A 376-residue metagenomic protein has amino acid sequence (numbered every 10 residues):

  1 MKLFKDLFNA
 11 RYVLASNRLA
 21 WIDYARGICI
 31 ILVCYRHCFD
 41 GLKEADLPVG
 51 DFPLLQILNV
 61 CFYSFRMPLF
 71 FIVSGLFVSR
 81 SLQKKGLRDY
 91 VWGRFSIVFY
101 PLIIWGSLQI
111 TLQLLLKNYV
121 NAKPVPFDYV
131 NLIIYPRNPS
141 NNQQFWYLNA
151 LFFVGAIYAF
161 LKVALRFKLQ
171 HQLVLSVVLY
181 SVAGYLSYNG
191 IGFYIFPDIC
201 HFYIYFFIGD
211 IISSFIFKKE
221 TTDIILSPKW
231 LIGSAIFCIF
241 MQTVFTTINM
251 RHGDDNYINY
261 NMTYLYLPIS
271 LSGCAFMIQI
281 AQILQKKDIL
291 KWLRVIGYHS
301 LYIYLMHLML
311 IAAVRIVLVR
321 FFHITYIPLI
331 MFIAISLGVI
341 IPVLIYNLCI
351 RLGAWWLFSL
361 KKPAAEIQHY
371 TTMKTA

Functional and structural regions predicted by a protein language model:
M1-L179, F321-A376: Membrane-cytosol interface segments of multi-pass membrane proteins, especially ER/Golgi lipid-handling enzymes
F4-V13, E220-R294, T325: Alpha-helical transmembrane segments and terminal signal-anchor/GPI-anchor hydrophobic tails, characterized by long
A25, F167-L179, F193, L226-S234 (+4 more regions): Membrane-interface starts of transmembrane alpha-helices
Y35-C38, S107, S176-N189, S234-I248 (+1 more regions): Aromatic-anchored segments of alpha-helical transmembrane domains
A45-G50, G190-F193, K219, N249-I258 (+1 more regions): Membrane-interface helix termini and inter-helical loops of multi-pass transporters
Q56-M67, I134-A150, S187-F206, Q242-A275: Interfacial loop-to-helix transition and helix-capping segments at the boundaries of transmembrane helices
M67-S79, N149-K162, Y185-T222, Y266-K286 (+1 more regions): Specific transmembrane alpha-helix
L308-R320: Transmembrane alpha-helical segments of integral membrane proteins
